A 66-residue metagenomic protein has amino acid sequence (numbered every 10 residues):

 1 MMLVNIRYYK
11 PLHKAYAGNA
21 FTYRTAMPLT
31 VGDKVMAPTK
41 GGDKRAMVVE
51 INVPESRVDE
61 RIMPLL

Functional and structural regions predicted by a protein language model:
M2-L66: Terminal, basic amphipathic appendages of nucleotide-handling enzymes
